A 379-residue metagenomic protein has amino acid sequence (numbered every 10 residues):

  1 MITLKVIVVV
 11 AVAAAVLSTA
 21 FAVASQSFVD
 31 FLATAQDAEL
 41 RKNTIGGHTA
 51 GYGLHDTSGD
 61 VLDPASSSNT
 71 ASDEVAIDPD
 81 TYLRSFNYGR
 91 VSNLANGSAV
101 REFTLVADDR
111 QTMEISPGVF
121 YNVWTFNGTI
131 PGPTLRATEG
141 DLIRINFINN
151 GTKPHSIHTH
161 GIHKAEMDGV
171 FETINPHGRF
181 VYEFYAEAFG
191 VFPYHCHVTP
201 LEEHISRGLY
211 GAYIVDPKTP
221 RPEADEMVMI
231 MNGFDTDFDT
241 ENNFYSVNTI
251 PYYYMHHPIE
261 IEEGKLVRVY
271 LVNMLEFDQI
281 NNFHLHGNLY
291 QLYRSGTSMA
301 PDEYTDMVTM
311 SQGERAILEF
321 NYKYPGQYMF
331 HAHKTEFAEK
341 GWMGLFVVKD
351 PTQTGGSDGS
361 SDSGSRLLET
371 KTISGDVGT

Functional and structural regions predicted by a protein language model:
I2-T379: Copper-binding active sites and cupredoxin-like electron-transfer domains, recognizing His/Cys-rich ligand loops
